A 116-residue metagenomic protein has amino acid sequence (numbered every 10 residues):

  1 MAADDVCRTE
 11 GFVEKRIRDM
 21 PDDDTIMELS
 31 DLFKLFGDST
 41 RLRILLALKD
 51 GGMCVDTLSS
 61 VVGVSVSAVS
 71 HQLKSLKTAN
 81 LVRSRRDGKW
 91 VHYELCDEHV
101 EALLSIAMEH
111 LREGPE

Functional and structural regions predicted by a protein language model:
M1-F36: N-terminal leader segment of winged-helix/HTH proteins
D23-S67, V91-E98: N-terminal helix-turn-helix DNA-binding core of bacterial DNA-binding proteins
L73-K74: Short, hydrophobic-biased segments on the C-terminal half of alpha helices that form "recognition helices"
K77-D87, E94: Beta-hairpin "wing" of winged helix-turn-helix
H99-E113: Short, solvent-exposed amphipathic helices
